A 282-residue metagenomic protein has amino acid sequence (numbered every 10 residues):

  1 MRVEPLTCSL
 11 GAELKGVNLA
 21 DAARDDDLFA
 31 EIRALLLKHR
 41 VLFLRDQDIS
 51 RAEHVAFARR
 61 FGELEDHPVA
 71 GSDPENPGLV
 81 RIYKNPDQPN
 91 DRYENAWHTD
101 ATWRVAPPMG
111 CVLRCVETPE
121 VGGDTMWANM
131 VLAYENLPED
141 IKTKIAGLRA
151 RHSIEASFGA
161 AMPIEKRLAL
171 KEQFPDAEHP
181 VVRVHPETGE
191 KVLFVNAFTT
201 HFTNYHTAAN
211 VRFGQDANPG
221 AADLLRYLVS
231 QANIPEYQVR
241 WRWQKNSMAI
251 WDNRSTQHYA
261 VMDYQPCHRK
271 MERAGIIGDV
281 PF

Functional and structural regions predicted by a protein language model:
M1-M248, N253-F282: Non-heme Fe(II) oxygenase catalytic core, chiefly the N-lobe of the double-stranded beta-helix
